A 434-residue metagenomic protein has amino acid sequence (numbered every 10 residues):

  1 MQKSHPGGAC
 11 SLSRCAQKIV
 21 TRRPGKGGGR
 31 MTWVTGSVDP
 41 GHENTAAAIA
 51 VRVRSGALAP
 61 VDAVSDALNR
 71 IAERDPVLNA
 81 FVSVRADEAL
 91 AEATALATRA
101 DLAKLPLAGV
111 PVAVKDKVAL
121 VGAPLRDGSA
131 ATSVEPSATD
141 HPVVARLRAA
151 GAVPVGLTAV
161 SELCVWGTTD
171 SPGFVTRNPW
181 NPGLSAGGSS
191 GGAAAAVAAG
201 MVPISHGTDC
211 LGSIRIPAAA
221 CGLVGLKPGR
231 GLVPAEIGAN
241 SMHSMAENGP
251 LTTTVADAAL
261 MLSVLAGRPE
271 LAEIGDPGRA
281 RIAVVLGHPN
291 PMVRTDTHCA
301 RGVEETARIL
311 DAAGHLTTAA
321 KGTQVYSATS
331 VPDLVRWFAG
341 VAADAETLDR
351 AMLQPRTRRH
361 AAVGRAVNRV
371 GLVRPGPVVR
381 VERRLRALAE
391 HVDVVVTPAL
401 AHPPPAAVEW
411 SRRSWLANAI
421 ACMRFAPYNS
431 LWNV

Functional and structural regions predicted by a protein language model:
K3-S4, K18-I19: Polybasic, lysine-rich low-complexity intrinsically disordered segments
M31-A100, V264-S430: Amidase signature
I49-S55, A131-E135, A246-T253: Short, well-ordered beta-strand elements within core beta-sheets of diverse protein domains
P106-V143: Enzymes and membrane/adaptor proteins characterized by extended Gly/Ser/Thr/Asp/Glu-rich, aromatic-dotted
V114, P154-A159, H206, A319 (+1 more regions): General beta-strand structural signal in soluble alpha/beta enzymes
A131-S137, N181-L184, W415-P427: A short acidic, glycine-rich active-site loop that binds or catalyzes chemistry on phosphate/adenosine moieties
T139-L262: Short glycine/serine-rich loop segments
